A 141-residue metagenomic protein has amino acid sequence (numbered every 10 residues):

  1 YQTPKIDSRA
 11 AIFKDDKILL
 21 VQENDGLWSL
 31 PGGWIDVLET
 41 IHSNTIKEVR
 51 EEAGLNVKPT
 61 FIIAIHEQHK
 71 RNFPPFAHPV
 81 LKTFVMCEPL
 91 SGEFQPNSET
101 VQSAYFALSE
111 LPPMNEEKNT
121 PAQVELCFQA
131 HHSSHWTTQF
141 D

Functional and structural regions predicted by a protein language model:
Y1-R9, D15: Acidic, metal-coordinating catalytic segment for phosphate/diphosphate chemistry, firing primarily on the Nudix
I6, P31, P79: Exposed loop/turn and edge beta-strand positions of beta-sandwich/beta-sheet ligand-binding modules
R9-A11, L19-V21, T83-M86: Short, hydrophobic/aromatic-rich beta-strand segments within well-structured domains
F13-E51: Conserved Nudix-box catalytic region and its N-terminal flanking loop in Nudix hydrolases and closely related
I35-F61, E67-C127, H135-D141: Unchanged
H132: Aromatic-lined ligand-binding clefts that engage carbohydrates, nucleic acids, or primary amines
